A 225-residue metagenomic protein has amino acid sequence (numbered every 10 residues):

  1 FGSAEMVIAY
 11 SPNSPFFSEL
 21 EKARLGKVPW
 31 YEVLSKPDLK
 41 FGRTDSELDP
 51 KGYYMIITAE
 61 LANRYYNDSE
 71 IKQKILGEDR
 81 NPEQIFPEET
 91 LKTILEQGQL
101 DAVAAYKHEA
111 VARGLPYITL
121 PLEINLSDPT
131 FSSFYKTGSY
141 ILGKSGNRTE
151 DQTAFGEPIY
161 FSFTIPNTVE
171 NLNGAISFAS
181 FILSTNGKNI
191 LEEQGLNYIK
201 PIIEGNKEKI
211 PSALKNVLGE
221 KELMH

Functional and structural regions predicted by a protein language model:
G2, Y10-H225: Exported/periplasmic ABC-transporter solute-binding proteins
E5: Short hydrophobic/aromatic beta-strand or adjacent loop that forms the aromatic wall/cage of a ligand/substrate-binding
